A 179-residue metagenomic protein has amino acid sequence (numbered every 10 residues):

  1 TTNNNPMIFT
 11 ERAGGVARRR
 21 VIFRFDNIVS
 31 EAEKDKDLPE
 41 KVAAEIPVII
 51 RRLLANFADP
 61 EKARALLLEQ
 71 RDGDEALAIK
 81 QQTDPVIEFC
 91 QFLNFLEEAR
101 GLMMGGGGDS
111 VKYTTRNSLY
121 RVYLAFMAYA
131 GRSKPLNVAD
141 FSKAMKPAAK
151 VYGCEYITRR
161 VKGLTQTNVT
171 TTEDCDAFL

Functional and structural regions predicted by a protein language model:
T1-L179: Feature primarily recognizes SF3-like P-loop helicase cores of small DNA viruses
